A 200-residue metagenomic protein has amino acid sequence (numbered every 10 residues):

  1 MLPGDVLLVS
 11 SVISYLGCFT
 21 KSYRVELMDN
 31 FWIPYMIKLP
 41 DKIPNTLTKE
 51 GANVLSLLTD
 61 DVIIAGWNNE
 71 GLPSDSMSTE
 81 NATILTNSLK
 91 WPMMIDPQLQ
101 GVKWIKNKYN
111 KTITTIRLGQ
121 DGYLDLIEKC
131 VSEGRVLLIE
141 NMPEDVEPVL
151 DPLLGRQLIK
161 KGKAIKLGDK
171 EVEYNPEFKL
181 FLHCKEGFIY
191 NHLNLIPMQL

Functional and structural regions predicted by a protein language model:
M1-L200: Conformational switch/transducer regions in large eukaryotic molecular machines and scaffolds
